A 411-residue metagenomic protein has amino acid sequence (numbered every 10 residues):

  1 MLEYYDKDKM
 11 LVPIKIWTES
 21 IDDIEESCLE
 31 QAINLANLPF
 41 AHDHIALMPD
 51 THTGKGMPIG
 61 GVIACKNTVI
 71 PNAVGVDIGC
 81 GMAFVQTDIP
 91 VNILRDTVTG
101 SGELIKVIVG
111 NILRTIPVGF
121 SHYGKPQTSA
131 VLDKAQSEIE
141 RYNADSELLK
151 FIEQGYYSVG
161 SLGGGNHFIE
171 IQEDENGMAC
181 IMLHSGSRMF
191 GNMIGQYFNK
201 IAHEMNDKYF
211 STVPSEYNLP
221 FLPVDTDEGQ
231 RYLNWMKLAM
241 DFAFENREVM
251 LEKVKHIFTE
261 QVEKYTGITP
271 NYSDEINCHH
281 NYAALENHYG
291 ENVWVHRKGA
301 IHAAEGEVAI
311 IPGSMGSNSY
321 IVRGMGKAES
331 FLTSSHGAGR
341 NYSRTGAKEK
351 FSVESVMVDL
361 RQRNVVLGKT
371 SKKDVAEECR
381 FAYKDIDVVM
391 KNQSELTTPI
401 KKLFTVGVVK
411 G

Functional and structural regions predicted by a protein language model:
L2-Q31, F40-L47, T53-I59, I63 (+3 more regions): Domain-length cofactor-binding catalytic modules of enzymes
T51-H52, C80: Acidic, glycine-rich active-site loops and adjacent beta-strand->loop/helix elements that engage anionic groups
T68-G75, C80-D88: N-terminal cap/recognition module
I89-V91, S343: Short, solvent-exposed coil/turn linker segments
Q127-V131: Interhelical loops and loop-helix junctions of multi-pass membrane transporters/channels
